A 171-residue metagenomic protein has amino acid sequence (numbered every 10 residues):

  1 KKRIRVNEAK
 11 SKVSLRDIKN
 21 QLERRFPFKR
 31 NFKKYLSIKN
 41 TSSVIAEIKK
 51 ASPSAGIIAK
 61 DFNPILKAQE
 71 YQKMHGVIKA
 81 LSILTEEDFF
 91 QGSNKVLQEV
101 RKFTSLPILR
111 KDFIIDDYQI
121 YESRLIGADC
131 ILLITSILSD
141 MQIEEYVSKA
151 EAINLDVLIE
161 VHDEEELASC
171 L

Functional and structural regions predicted by a protein language model:
K1-I108, I115, D140, K149 (+1 more regions): Conserved N-terminal beta1-alpha1 strand-loop-helix module at the mouth
P107, D112-I114, Q119-I120, I131: Short acidic catalytic loops
Q119-I137, I143, K149: A short alpha/beta connector and helix-capping loop motif
